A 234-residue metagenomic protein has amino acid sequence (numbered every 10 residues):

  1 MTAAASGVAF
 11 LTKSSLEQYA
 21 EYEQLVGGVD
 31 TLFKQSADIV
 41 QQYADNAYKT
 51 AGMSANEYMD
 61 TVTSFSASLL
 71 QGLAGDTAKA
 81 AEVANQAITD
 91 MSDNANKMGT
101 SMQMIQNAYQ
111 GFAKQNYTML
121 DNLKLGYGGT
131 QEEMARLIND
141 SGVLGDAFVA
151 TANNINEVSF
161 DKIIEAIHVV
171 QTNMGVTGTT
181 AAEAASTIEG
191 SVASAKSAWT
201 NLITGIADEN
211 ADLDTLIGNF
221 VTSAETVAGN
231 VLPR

Functional and structural regions predicted by a protein language model:
T2-A51, V62-Q71, V83-A95, M104-V176 (+4 more regions): Small-residue helix-packing and pore-constriction motifs in hydrophobic alpha-helices
A74-T77: Short, solvent-exposed hinge/capping segments at secondary-structure junctions
S101: Trihelical helix-turn-helix/Myb-like DNA-binding core that engages the DNA major groove
G218-R234: Short, intrinsically disordered, charge-balanced linker/junction segments flanking boundaries in proteins
